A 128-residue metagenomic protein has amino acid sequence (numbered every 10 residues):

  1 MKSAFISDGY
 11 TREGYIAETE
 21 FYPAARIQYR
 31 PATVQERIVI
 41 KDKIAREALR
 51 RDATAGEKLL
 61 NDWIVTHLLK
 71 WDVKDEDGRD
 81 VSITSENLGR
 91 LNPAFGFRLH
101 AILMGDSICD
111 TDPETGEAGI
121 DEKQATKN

Functional and structural regions predicted by a protein language model:
M1-T11: Short, intrinsically disordered N-terminal pre-domain segments
G9-Y22: Short acidic-hydrophobic surface loop/beta-edge motif
F21-N128: Short, surface-exposed, charged amphipathic helix/loop patches that serve as local interaction elements
